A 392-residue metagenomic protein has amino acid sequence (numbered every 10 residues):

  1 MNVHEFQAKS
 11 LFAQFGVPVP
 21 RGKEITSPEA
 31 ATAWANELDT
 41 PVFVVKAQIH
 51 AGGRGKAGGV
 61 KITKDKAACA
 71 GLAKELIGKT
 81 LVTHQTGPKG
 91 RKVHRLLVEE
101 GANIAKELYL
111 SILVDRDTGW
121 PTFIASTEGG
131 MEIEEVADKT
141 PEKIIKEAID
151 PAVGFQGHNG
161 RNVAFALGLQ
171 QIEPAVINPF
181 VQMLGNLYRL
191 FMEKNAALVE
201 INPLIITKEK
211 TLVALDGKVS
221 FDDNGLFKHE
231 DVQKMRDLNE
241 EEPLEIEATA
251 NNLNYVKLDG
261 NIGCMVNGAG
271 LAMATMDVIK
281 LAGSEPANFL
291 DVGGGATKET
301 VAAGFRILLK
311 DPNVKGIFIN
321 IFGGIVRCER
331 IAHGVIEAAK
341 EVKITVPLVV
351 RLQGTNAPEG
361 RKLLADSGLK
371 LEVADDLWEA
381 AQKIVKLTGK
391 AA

Functional and structural regions predicted by a protein language model:
M1-I201, I205-I319, E329-I331, K340 (+2 more regions): ATP-dependent carboxylate/acyl-activation modules
G324: Catalytic core of bacterial c-di-GMP phosphodiesterases, primarily the EAL and HD-GYP domains, capturing alpha-helical
I336-E337: Short amphipathic alpha-helix used as the core "switch/output" element in two-component signaling
T345-G354: Short internal beta-strands
